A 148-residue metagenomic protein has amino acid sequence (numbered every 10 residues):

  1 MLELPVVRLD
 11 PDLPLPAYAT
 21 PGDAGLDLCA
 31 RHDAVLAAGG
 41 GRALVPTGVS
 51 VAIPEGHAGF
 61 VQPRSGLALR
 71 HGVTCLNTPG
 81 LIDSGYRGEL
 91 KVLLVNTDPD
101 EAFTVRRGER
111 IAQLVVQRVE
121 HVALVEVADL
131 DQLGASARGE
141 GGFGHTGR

Functional and structural regions predicted by a protein language model:
M1-R148: DUTPase catalytic domain/fold
